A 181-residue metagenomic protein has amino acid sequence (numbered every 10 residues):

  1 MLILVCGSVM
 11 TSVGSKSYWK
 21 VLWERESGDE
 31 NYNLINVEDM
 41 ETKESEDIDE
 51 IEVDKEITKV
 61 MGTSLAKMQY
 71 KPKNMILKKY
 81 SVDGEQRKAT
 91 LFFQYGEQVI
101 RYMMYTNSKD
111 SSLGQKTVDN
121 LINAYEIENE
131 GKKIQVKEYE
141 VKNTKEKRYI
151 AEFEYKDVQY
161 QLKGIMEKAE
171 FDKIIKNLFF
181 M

Functional and structural regions predicted by a protein language model:
G7-M181: Polar, acidic low-complexity tracts enriched in Ser/Thr/Gln/Glu with frequent Gly/Pro and Thr-Pro motifs
